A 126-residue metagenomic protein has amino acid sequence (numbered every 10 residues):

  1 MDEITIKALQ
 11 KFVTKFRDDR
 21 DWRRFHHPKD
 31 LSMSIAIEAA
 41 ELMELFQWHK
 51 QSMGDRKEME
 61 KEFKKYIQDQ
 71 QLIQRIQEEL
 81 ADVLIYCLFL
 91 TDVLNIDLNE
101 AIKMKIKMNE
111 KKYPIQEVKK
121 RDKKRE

Functional and structural regions predicted by a protein language model:
M1-L80, L84-E126: Flexible "arm" and connector segments at domain edges
